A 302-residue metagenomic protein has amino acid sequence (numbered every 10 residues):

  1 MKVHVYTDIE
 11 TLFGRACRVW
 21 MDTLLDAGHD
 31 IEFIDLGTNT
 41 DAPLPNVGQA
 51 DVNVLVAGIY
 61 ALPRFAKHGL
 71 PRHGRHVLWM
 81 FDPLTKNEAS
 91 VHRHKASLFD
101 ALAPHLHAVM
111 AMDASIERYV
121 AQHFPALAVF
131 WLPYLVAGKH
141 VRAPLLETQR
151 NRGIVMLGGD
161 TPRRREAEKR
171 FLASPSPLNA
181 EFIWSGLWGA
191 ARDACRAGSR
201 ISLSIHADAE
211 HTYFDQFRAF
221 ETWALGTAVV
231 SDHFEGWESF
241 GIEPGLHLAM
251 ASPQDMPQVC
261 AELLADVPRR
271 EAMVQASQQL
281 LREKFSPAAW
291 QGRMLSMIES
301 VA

Functional and structural regions predicted by a protein language model:
M1-A50, A57-H68, L78-F240: Nucleotide-sugar donor-binding catalytic core of glycosyltransferases
N46, C195, V259-E262, M297: CheY-like receiver
R75: Non-catalytic, usually N-terminal nucleic-acid engagement modules in DNA/RNA processing proteins
T222, L248, S277: Hydrophobic, well-ordered secondary-structure elements that form the walls of internal hydrophobic environments
A228-D232, L246-S252, R293, M297-A302: Short, contiguous hydrophobic alpha-helices characteristic of membrane insertion segments
I242-Q254, E262-V267: Conserved acidic donor-binding segment of nucleotide-sugar-dependent glycosyltransferases
L264-I298: A charged, aromatic-enriched C-terminal amphipathic alpha-helix characteristic of glycosyltransferases across folds
